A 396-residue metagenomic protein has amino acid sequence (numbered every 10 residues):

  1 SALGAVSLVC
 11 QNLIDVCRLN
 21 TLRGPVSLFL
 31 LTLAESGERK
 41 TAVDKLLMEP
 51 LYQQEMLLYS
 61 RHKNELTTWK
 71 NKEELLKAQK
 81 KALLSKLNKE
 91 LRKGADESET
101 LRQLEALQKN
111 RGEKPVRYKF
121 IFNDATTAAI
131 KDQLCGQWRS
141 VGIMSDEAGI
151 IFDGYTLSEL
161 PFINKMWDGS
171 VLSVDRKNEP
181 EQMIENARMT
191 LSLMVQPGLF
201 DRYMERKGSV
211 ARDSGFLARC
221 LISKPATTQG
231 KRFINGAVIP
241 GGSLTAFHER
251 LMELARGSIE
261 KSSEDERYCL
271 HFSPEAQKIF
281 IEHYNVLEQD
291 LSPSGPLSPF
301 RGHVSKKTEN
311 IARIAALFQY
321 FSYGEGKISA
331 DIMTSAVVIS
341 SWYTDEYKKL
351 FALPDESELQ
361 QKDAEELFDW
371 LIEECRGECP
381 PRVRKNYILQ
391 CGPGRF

Functional and structural regions predicted by a protein language model:
S1-F396: Phosphate-handling catalytic cores of nucleic-acid transaction enzymes
